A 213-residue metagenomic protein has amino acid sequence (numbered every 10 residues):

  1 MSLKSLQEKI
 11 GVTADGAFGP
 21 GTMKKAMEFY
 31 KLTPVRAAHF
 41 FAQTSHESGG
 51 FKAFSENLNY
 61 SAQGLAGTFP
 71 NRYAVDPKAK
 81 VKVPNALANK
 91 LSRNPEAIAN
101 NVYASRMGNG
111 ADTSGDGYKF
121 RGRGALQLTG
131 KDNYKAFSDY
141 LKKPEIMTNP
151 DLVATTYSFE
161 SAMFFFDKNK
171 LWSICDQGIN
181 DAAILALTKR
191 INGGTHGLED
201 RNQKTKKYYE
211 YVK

Functional and structural regions predicted by a protein language model:
M1-P34: Short acidic, glycine/serine/threonine-rich helix-capping segments at coil-helix boundaries
L6, K25, A136, S161-F165 (+1 more regions): Amphipathic alpha-helical segments that form well-ordered structural scaffolds and often line/cohere around active
T13, A17, T33-R36, H46-E56 (+2 more regions): Secretory-pathway/luminal and periplasmic proteins that interact with or process carbohydrate-rich
L32-R36, Y118-R121, Y157, N180-I184: Extracellular/periplasmic catalytic domains that process cell-envelope and extracellular macromolecules
T44-E47, D176-G197: Acidic helix/loop microenvironments that form the catalytic cleft of cell-wall polysaccharide enzymes
S45-F165: Peptidoglycan-targeting cell-wall enzymes and recognition modules
T156, F166-C175: A structured, mid-to-C-terminal "fold-capping" secondary-structure block
K189, G193-K213: Extracellular low-complexity, O-glycosylation-prone Ser/Thr/Pro/Gly-rich "stalks" and linkers flanking catalytic
